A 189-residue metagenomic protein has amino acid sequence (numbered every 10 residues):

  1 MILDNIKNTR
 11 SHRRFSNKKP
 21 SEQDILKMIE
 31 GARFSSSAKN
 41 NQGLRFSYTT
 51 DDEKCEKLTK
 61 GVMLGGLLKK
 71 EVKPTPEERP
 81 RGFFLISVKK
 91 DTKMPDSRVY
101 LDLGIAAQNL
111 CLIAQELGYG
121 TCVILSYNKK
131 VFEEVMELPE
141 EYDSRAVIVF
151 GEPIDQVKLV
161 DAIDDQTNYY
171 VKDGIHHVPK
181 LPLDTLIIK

Functional and structural regions predicted by a protein language model:
M1-K189: Acidic, surface-exposed loops and disordered segments
